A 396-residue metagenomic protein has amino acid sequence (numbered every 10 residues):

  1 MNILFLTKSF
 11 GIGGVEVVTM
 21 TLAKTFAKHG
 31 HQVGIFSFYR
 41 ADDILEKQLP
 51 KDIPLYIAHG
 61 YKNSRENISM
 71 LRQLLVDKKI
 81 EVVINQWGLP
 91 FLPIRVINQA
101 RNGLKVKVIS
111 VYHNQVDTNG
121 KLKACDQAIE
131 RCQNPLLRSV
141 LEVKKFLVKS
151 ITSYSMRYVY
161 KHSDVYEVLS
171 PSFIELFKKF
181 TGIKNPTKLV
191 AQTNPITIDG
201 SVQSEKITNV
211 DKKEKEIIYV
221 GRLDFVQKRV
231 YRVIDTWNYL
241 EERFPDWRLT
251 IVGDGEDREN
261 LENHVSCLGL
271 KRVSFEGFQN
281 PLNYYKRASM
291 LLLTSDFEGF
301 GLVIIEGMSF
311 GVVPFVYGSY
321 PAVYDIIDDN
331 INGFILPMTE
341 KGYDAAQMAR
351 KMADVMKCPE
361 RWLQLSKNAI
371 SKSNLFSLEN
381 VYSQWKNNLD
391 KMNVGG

Functional and structural regions predicted by a protein language model:
E16-T21, K215, D224-Y239, E256-E262: A conserved mid-protein helix/loop that constitutes part of the nucleotide-sugar donor-binding site
P54, E259-F278: Nucleotide-activated donor-binding/catalytic signature segment of Leloir-type glycosyltransferases, i.e., the conserved
N85-L92, Y112-Q115: Short His-centered aromatic/hydrophobic patch
F146-K188: A short, active-site helix/loop in glycosyltransferases that binds the activated sugar's phosphate group
D296: Aromatic "clamp/platform" in nucleotide-sugar-dependent glycosyltransferases that forms part of the donor/acceptor
V313-Y317, A322, I327: Short hydrophobic beta-strand element within catalytic cores of glycosyltransferases and related nucleotide-activated
Y324-A353: Change "using UDP/GDP/dTDP sugars" to "using nucleotide sugars
D354, R361-L375, S383, N387: A short, well-ordered alpha-helix in the C-terminal region of glycosyltransferases
